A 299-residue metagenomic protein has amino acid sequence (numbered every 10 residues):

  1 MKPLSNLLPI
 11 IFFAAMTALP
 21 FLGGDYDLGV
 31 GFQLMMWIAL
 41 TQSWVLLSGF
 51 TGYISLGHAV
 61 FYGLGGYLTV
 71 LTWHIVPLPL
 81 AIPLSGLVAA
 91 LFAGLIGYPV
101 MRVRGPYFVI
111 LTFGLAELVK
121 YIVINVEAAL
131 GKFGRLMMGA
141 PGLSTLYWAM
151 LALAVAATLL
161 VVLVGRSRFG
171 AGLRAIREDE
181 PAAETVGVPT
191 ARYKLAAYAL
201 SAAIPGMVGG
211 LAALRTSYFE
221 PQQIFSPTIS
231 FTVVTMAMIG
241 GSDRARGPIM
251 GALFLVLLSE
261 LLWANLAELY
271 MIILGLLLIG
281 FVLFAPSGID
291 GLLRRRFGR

Functional and structural regions predicted by a protein language model:
M1-R299: Transmembrane alpha-helices and adjacent helix-loop boundaries
